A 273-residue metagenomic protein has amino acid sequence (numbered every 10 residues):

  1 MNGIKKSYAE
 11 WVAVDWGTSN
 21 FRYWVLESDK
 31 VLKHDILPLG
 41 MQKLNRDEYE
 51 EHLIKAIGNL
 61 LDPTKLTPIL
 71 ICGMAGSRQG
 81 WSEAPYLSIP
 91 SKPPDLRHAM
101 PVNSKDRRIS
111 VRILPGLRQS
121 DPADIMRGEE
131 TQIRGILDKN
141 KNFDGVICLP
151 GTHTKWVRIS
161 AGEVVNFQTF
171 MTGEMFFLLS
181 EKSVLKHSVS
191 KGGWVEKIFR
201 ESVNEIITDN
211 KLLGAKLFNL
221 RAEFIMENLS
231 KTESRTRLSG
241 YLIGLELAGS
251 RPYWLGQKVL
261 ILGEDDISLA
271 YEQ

Functional and structural regions predicted by a protein language model:
W11-Y49: Short glycine-rich, Thr/Ser-proximal phosphate-binding strand/loop in the N-terminal lobe of ATP-dependent enzymes
V14-N20, M74, C148-H153, T172 (+1 more regions): A short acidic Gly-Thr/Ser loop motif
F21, L26, V184-Q273: ATP-binding/phosphotransfer module of carbohydrate and carboxylate kinases, centering on a glycine-rich
L26-K30, R107, R158-E163: Short acidic-glycine loop/turn motifs at beta-strand connectors
Q42-L44, L117-D209: Glycine-rich phosphate-binding loop plus the immediately following alpha-helix
L53-P68, L247-L255: Phosphate/pyrophosphate-binding loops at sites that engage ATP/ADP/AMP, CoA/4′-phosphopantetheine, polyphosphate
D62-M126: Short beta-strand-loop/turn "lid" adjacent to the catalytic site in phosphate-handling enzymes
K65-S77, G151, I243, G256-D265: Short glycine-rich phosphate-binding loop at a beta-alpha junction
